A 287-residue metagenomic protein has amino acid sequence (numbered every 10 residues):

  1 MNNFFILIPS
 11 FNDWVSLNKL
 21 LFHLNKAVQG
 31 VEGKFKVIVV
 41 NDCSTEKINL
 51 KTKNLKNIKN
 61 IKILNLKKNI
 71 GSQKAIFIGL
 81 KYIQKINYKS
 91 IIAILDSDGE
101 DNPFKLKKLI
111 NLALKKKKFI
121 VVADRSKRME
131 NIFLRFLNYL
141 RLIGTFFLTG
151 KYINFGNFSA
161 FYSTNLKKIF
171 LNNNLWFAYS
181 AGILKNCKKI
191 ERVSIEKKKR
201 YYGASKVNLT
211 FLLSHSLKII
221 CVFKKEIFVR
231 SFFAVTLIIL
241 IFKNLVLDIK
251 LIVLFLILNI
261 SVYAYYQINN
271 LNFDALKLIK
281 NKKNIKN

Functional and structural regions predicted by a protein language model:
N3-F5, K36: Cell-envelope/extracellular polymer assembly enzymes that use nucleotide-activated donors
D13-V28: Short, well-formed alpha-helical segments that are part of the catalytic scaffolds of diverse glycosyltransferases
G33-C43, L64-N65: Short beta-strand/loop segment that forms part of the nucleotide-sugar
N41-L50, G99-E100: A conserved acidic beta->alpha catalytic loop
L66-K68, S72-Y82, I94, E100-F177 (+1 more regions): Acceptor/aglycone-binding surface of glycosyltransferases and processive sugar-polymer synthases
I86-I91: Short acidic donor-binding loop at the edge of a beta-strand
K167-E226: Catalytic donor/gating beta->alpha subdomain of glycosyltransferases that bind UDP-sugars
F228-N287: Membrane-embedded multi-pass helical conduit in multi-pass membrane proteins, especially envelope-biosynthetic
